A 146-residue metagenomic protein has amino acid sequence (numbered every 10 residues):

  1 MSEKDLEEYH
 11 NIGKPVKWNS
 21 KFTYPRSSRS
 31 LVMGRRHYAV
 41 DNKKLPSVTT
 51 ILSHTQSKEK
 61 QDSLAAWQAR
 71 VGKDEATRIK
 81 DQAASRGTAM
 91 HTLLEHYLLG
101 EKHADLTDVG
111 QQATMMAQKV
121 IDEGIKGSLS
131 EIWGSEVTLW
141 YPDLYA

Functional and structural regions predicted by a protein language model:
M1-D81: C-terminal, charged and often intrinsically disordered regions of DNA end-processing helicases and nucleases
S2-R29, R78-A146: Catalytic cores of nuclease domains that cleave nucleic-acid phosphodiester backbones
